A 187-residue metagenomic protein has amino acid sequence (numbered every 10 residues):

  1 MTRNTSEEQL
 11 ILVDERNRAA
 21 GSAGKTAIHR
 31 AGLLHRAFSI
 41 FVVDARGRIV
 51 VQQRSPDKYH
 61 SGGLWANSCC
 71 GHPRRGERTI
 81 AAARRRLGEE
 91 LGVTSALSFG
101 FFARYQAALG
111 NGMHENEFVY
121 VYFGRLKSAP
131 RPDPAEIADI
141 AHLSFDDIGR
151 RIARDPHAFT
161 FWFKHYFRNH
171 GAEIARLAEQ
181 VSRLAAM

Functional and structural regions predicted by a protein language model:
M1-E7, S182-M187: Short, low-complexity, intrinsically disordered N-terminal peptides in bacterial proteins
T2-S39, A45: Acidic, metal-coordinating catalytic segment for phosphate/diphosphate chemistry, firing primarily on the Nudix
L10, R48-I49, I140-A141: A residue-level structural signature of the nucleotidyltransferase/glycosyltransferase Rossmann-like core
G24-T26, G63, F101-L109, M113-M187: Nudix hydrolase/Nudix homology domain
A37-C69: A glycine-rich, hydrophobic loop/mini-helix early in the fold
V51, S68-G100, Y122: The catalytic Nudix box helix
P56-K58, H72, R104-A107: Short, catalytically relevant binding-site loops at active-site mouths
